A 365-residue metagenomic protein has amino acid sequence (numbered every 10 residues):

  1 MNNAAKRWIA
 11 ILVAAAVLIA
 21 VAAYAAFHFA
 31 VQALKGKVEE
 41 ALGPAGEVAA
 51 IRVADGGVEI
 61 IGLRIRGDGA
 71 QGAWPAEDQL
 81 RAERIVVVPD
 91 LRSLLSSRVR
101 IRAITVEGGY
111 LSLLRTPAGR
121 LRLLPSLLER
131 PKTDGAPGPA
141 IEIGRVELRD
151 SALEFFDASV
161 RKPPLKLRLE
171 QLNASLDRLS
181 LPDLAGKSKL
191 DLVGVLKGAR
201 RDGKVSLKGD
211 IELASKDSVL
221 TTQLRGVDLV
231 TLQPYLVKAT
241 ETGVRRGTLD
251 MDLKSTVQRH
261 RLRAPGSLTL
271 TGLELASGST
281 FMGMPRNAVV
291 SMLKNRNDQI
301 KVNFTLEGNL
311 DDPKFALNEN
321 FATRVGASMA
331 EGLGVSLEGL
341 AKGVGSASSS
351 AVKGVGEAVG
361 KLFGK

Functional and structural regions predicted by a protein language model:
N2-L12, D210, Q223, T242-V244 (+1 more regions): Extended terminal
A10-G72, G108: N-terminal amphipathic/hydrophobic interface segments
A41-P44, Q71-P89, I101, L128 (+5 more regions): Amphipathic hydrophobic-ligand
I61-L176, L270-N287, L310-R324, E357: Secondary-structure transition motifs
V88-L94, L114, D177-P182, D210-E212 (+2 more regions): Short beta-strand micro-motifs enriched in acidic
V99-A103, R145, K189, D217-V219 (+2 more regions): Outer-membrane beta-barrel architecture
L128-Q233, G308, P313, E319-N320 (+1 more regions): Elongated, acidic membrane-bridging lipid-handling scaffolds and related periplasm/extracellular "bridge/tunnel" systems
